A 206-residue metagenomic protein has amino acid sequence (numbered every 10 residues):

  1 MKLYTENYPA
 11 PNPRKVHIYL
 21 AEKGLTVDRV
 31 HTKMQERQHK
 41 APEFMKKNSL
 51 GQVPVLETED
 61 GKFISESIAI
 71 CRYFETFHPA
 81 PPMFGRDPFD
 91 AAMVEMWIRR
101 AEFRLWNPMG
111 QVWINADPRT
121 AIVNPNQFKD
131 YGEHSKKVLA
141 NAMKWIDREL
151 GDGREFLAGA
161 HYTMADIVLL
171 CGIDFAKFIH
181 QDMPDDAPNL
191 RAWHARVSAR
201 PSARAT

Functional and structural regions predicted by a protein language model:
M1-K129, E133: GST-like domain detector, emphasizing the conserved glutathione-binding G-site in the N-terminal thioredoxin-like
A101-A199: GST-like fold's C-terminal all-alpha helical module
